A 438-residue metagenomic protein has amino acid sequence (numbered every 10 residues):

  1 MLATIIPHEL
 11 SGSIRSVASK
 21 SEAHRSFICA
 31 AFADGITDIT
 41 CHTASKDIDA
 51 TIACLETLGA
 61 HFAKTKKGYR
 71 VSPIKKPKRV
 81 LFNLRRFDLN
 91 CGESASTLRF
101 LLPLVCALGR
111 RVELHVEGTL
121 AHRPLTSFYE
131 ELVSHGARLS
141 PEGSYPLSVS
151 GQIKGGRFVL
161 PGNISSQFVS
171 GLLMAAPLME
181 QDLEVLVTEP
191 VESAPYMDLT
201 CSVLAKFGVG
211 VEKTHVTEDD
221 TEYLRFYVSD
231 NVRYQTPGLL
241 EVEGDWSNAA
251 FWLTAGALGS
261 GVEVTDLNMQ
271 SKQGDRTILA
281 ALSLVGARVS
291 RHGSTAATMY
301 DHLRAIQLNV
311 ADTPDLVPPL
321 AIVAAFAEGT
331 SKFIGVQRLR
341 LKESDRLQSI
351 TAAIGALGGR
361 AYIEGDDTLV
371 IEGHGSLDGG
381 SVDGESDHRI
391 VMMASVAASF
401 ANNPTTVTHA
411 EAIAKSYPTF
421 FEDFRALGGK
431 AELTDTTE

Functional and structural regions predicted by a protein language model:
M1-E438: Short, structured segments at the rim of ligand-binding sites
